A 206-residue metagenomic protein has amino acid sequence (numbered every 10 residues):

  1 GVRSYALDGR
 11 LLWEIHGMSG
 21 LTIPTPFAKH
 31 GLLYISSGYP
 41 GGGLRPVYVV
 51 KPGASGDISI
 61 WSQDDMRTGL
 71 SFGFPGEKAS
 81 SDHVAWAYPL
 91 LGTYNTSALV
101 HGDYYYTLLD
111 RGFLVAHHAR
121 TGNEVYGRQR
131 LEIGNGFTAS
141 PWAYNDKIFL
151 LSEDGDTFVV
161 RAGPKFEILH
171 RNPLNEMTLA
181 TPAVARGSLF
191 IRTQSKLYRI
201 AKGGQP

Functional and structural regions predicted by a protein language model:
G1-P206: Noncatalytic, solvent-exposed loop/strand surfaces of beta-propeller-type extracellular/periplasmic domains
